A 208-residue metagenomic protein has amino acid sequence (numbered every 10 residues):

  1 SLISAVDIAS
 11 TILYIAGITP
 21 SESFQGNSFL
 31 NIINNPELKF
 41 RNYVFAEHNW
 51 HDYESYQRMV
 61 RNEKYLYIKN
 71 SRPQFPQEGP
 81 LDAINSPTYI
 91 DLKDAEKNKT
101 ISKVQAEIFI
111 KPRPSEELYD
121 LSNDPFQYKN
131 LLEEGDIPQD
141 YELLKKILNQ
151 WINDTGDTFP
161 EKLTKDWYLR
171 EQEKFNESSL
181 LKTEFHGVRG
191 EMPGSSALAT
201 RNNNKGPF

Functional and structural regions predicted by a protein language model:
S1-A5: A short, structured beta-strand-centered segment in the mid-to-C-terminal lobe of catalytic cores from group-transfer
V6-D7, E54: Residue-level marker for well-ordered alpha-helical positions
L13-P20, N34, D136, N153-G156: Hydrophobic/aromatic-lined pockets within catalytic cores
A16-E117, E191-L198, P207-F208: C-terminal cap/loop subdomain of S1 sulfatases and analogous C-terminal strand-loop tails that border
K99-E116, L121-Q127, L131-F208: Long, internal low-complexity/basic segments
